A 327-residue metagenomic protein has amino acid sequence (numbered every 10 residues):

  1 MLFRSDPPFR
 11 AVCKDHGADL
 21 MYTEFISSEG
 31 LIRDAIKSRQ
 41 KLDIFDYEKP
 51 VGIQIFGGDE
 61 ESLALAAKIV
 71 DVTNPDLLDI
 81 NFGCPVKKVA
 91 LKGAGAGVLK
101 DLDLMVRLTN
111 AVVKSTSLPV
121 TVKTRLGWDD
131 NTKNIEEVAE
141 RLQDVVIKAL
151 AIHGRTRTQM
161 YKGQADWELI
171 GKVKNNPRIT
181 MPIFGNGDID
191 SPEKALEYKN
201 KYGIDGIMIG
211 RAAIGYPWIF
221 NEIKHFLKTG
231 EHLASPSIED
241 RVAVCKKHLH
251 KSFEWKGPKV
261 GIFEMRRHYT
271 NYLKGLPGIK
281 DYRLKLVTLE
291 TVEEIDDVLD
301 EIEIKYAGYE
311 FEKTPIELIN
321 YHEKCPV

Functional and structural regions predicted by a protein language model:
M1-V327: Flavin-dependent oxidoreductase catalytic cores
